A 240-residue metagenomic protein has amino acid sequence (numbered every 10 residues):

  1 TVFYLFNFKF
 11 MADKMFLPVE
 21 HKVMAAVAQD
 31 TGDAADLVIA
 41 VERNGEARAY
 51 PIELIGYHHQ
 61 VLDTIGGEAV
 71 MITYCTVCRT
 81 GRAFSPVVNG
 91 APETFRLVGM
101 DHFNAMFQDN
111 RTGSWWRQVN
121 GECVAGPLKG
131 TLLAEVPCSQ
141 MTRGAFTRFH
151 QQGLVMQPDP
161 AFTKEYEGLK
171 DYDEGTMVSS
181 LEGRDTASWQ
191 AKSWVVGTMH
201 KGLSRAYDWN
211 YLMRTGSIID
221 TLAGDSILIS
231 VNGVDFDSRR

Functional and structural regions predicted by a protein language model:
T1-R240: Mid-to-C-terminal functional-domain signal that highlights helix-capping/loop sites within ligand-binding modules
